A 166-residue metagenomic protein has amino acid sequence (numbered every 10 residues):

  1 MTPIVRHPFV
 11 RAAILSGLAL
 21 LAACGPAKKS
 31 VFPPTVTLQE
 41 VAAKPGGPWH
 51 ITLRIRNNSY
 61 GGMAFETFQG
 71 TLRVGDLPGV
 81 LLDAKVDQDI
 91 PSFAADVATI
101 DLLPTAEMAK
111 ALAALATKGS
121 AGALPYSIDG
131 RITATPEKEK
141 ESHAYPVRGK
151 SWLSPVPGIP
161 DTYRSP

Functional and structural regions predicted by a protein language model:
T2-I14: Bacterial N-terminal signal peptides that target proteins for export
L20-A23: C-terminal motif of bacterial Sec signal peptides marking the signal peptidase cleavage site
G25-K28: Bacterial signal peptide processing site
V31, E40-D83, A134-Y145: Post-signal-peptide N-terminal segment of Sec-exported extracytoplasmic proteins
T35, H50-R54, Q69-T71, D87 (+2 more regions): Beta-strand secondary-structure signal
T35-Q39, L82-V86, A111-A116: Short structured motifs
L77-K110: Intrinsically disordered, low-complexity Pro/Gly/Ser/Thr-rich segments with frequent PxxP/GP/PP motifs and embedded
A106-P160: Terminal connector regions
